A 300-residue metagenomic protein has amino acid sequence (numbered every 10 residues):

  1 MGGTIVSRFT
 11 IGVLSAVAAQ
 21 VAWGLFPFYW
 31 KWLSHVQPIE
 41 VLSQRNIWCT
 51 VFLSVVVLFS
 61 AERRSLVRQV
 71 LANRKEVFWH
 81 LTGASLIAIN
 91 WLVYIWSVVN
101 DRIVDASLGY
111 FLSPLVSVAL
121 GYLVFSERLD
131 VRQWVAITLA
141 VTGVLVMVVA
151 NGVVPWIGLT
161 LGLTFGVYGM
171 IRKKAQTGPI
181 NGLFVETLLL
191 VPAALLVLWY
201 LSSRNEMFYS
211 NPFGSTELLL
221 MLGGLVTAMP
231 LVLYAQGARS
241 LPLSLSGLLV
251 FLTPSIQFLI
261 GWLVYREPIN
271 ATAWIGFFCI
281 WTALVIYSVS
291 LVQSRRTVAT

Functional and structural regions predicted by a protein language model:
M1-A18, V51-H80, V131, L183 (+3 more regions): Membrane-interface interhelical linkers
M1-S43, L145-K174, I260, T300: Glycine-/small-residue-enriched transmembrane alpha-helix faces in small-molecule transporters and effluxers
V17-L25, Y29, L81-V98, T160-I171 (+3 more regions): Hydrophobic alpha-helical transmembrane segments of multi-pass membrane transport proteins, especially secondary
L33, V41, S97-V98, L123-F125 (+5 more regions): Hydrophobic/aromatic residues within transmembrane alpha-helices of multi-pass small-molecule transporters
H35-E40, L92-G109, V232-L249, P268: Structural motif at transmembrane-helix junctions in multi-pass transporters
W96, S113-R132, S255-W274: C-terminal transmembrane-helix exit sites in multi-pass transporters
L108-L112, P179-L189, A228-L263: Helix-helix packing/entry segments at the starts of transmembrane helices
A150, F251-T300: C-terminal-most transmembrane helix of multi-pass membrane proteins
